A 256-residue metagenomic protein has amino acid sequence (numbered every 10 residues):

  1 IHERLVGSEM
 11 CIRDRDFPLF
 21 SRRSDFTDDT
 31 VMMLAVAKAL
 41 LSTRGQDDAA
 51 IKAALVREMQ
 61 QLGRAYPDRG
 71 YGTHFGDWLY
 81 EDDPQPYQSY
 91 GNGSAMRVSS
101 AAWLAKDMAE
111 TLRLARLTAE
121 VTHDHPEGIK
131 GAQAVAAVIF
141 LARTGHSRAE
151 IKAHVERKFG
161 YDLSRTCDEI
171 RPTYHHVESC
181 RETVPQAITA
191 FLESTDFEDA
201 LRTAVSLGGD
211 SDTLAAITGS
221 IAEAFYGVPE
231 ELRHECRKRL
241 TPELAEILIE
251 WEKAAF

Functional and structural regions predicted by a protein language model:
I1-G7, C11-I12: Single conserved hydrophobic/aromatic residue that forms the stacking wall/gate of nucleotide- or nucleobase-binding
S8-E9, R22-S24: ATP-binding N-lobe of GHMP and related small-molecule kinases
D29, G219: Short, conserved phosphate/pyrophosphate- and ester-handling motifs at nucleotide-, phospho-/glycolipid
T30-R44: Aromatic-rich carbohydrate-recognition surfaces in CAZymes
L34, D47, I51-S194, D199-G208 (+1 more regions): Amphipathic alpha-helical interface segments
F197-L201, A215-T218, Y226-C236: A glycine-biased, small/acidic residue-tolerant capping/turn segment at secondary-structure junctions
D212: Conserved catalytic/binding loops enriched for acidic/polar residues
A224, V228-F256: Conserved glycine-rich phosphate/nucleotide-binding loop and adjacent Mg2+-coordinating catalytic segment
